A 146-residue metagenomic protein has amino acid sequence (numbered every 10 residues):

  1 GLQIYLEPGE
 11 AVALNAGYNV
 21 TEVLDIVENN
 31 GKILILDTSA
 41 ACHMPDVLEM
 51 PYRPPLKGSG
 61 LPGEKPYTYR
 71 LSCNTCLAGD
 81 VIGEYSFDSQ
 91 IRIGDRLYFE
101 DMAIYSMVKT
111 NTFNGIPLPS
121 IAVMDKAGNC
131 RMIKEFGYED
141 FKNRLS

Functional and structural regions predicted by a protein language model:
L2-S146: Charged (often Lys/Glu-rich) extended helix/loop segments that serve as interaction or gating elements
